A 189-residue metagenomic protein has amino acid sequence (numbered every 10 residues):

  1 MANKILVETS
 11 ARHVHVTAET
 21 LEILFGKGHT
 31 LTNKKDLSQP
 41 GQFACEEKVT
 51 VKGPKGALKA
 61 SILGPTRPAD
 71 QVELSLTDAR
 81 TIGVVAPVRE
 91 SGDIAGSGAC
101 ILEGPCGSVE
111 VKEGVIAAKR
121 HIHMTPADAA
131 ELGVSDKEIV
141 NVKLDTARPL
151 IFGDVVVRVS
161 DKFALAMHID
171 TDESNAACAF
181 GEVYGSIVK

Functional and structural regions predicted by a protein language model:
A2-K4: Extreme N-terminal starter segment of soluble prokaryotic enzymes
L6-E8, H13-G53, A60-P105, E110-K137 (+2 more regions): Short beta-strand-centered segments at strand-helix junctions
T146: Acidic, glycine-rich active-site loops and adjacent beta-strand->loop/helix elements that engage anionic groups
P149-I151: Short coil-to-beta-strand transition motifs
I187-K189: Short beta-strand-to-coil "C-cap" segments at the C-terminal boundary of structured domains/repeats, marking
